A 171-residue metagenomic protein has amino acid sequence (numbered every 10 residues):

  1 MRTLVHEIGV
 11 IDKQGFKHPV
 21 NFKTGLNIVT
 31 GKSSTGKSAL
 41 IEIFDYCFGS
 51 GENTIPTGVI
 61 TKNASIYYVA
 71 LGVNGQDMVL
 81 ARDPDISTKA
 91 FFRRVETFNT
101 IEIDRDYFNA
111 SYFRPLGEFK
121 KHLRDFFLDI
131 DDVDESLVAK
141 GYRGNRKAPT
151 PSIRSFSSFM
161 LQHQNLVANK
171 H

Functional and structural regions predicted by a protein language model:
M1-M78, K89-R93: Extreme N-terminal "head/tail" segments of very large remodeling/mechanoenzyme assemblies
A81-D85: Short beta-strand micro-motifs enriched in acidic
T88-H171: Electropositive, glycine-dotted interaction segments that contact anionic polymers or phosphate-rich ligands
